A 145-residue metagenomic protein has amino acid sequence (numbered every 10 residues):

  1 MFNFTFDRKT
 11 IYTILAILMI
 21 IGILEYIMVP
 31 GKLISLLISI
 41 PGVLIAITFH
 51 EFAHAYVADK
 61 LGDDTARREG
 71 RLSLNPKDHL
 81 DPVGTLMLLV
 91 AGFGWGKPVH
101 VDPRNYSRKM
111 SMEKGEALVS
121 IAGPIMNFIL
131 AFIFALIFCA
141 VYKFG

Functional and structural regions predicted by a protein language model:
M1-G145: Hydrophobic transmembrane alpha-helices and their immediate loop junctions in multi-pass integral membrane proteins
